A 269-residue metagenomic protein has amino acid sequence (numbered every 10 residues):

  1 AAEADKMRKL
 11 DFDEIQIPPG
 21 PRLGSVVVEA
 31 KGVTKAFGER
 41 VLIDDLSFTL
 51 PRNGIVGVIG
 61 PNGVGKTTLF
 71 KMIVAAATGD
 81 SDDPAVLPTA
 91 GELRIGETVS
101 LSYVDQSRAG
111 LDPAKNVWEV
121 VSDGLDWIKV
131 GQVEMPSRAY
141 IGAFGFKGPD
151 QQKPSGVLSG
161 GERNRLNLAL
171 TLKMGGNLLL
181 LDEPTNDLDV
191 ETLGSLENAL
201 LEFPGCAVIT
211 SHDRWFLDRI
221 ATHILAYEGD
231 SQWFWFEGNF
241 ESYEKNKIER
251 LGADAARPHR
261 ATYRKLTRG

Functional and structural regions predicted by a protein language model:
A1-D13: ABC transporter TMD-NBD coupling linker
F12, G20-G269: ABC ATP-binding cassette signature C-motif
